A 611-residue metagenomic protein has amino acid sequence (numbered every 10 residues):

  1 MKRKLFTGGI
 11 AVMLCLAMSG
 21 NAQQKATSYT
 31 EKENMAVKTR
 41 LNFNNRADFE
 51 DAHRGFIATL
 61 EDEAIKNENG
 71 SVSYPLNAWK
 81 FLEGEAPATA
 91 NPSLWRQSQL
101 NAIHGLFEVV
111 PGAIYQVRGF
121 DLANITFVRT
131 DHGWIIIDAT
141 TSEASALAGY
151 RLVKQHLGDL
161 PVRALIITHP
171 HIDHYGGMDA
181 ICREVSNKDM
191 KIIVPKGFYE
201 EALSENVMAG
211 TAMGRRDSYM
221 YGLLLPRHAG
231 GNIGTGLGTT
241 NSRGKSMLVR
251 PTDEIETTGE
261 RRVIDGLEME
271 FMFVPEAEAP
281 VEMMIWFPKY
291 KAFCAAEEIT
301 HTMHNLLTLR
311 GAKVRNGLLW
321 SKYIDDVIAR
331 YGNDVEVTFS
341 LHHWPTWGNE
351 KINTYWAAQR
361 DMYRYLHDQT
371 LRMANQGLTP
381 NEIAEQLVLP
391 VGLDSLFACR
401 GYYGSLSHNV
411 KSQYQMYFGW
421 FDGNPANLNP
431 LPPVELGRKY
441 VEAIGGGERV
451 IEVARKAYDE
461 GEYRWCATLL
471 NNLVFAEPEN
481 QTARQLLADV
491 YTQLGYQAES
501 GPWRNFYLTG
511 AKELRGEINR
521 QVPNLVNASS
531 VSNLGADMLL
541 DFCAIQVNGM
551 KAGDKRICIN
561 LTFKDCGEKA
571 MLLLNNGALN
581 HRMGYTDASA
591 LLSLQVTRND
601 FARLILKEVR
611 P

Functional and structural regions predicted by a protein language model:
Q23-S98, A102-I103, I324: N-terminal pre-domain segments of enzymes
K25-K38, A292, T302, L318-E382 (+3 more regions): Divalent-metal (often Zn2+) His-rich catalytic cores of metallo-beta-lactamase-fold enzymes
E68-A88, G197-M247: Acidic/polar short surface loop at catalytic or gating sites that assists cofactor/ion binding and chemistry
Q99-L160, M283-F287, K291-E297: Conserved beta-strand hairpin/beta-sheet module of binuclear metal-dependent hydrolase folds, prominently
H132-G133, A144-I193: Active-site metal-binding motif and surrounding structural segment of the metallo-beta-lactamase
G133-I135, T141-A144, R243, M247-D253 (+1 more regions): Metallo-beta-lactamase
A358, A426-V450: TPR-adjacent "capping" and linker segments in tetratricopeptide-repeat scaffold/adaptor proteins
V453-K456, E462-T468, N472-E479, R484 (+1 more regions): Feature captures hydrophobic
